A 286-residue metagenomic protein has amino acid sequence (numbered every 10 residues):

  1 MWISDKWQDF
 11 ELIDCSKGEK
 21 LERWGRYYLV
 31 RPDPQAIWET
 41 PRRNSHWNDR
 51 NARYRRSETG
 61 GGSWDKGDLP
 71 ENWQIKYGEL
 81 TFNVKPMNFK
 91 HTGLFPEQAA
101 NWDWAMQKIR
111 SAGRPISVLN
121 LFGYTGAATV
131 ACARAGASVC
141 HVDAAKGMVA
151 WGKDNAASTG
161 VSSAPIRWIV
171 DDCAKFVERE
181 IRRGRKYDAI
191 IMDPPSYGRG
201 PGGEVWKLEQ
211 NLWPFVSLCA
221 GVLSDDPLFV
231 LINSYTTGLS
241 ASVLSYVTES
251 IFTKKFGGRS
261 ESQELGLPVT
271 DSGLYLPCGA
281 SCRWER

Functional and structural regions predicted by a protein language model:
K6-E22, L29-P96, D103: Non-catalytic substrate-recognition/targeting regions of SAM-dependent transferases
P96-R114: Conserved alpha-helix/loop element of class I SAM-dependent methyltransferases that forms part of the SAM/SAH-binding
G113-Y124: Conserved class I S-adenosyl-L-methionine
G123, D143-G147, N211: Short beta->alpha hinge that forms the Motif I/post-I loop of the SAM-binding pocket
T125-V139: Conserved SAM-binding loop of SAM-dependent methyltransferases across substrates and taxa, primarily the Class I
A145-I191: S-adenosyl-L-methionine
Q210-D226: A short glycine-rich, Lys/Arg-flanked "PGG" loop and its adjoining helix->strand segment in the class I
P227-R286: C-terminal catalytic and target-recognition region of SAM-dependent MTase-like enzymes, primarily methyltransferases
